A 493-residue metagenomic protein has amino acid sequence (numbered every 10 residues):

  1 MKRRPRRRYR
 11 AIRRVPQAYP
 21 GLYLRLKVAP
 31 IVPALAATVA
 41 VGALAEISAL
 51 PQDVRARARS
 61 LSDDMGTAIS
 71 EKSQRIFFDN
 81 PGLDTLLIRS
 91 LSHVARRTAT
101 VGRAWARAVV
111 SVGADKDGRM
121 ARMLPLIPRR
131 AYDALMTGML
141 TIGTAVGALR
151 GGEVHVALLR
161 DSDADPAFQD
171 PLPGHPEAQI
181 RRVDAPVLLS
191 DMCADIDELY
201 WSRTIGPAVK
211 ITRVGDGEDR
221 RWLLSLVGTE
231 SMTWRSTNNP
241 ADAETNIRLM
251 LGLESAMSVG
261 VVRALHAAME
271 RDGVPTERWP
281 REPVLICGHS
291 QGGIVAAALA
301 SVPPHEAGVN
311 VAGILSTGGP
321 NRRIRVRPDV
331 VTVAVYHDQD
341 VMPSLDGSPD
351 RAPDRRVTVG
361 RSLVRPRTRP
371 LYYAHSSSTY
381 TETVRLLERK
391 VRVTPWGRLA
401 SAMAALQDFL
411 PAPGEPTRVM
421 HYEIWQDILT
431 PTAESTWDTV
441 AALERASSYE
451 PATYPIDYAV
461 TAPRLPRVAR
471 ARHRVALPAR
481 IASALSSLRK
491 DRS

Functional and structural regions predicted by a protein language model:
K2-P283, S301-S493: Alpha/beta hydrolase fold serine-hydrolase catalytic domain that processes acyl esters and thioesters
C287-A300: Gly/Ala-rich beta-loop-alpha elbow adjacent to hydrolase catalytic centers
